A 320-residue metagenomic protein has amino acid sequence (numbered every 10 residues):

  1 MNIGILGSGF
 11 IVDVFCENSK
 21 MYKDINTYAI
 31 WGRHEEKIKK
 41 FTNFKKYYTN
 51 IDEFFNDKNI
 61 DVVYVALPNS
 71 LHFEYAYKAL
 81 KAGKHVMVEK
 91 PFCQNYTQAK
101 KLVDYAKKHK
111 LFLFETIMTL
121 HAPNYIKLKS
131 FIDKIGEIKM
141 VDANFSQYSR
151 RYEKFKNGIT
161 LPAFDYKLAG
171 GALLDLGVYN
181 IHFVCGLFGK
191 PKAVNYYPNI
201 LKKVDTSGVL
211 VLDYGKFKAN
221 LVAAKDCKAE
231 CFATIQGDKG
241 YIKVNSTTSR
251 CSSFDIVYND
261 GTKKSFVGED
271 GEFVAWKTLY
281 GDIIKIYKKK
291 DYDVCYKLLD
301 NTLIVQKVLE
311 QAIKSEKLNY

Functional and structural regions predicted by a protein language model:
M1-T42, L318: N-terminal Rossmann-like dinucleotide-binding module
K45-Y105: Beta-loop-alpha module in the N-terminal Rossmann-like domain of NAD(P)-dependent dehydrogenases, especially those
V62-Y64, D282-Y320: C-terminal helix-rich "cap/oligomerization" subdomain common to oxidoreductases
V88, L113-E115, V244: Hydrophobic residues in well-ordered beta-strands that form the structural core
K101-T119, E137-M140: Rossmann-fold dehydrogenase core element
A122-K192: Predominantly a Rossmann-like dinucleotide-binding segment in NAD(P)-dependent oxidoreductases
I181-S253, G281-K290: Contiguous beta-strand/loop segments that form the cofactor/metal-binding neighborhood of enzyme cores
V267-G281: Active-site loop of classical SDR/Rossmann-like NAD(P)-dependent oxidoreductases, centered on the catalytic Tyr-X3-Lys
